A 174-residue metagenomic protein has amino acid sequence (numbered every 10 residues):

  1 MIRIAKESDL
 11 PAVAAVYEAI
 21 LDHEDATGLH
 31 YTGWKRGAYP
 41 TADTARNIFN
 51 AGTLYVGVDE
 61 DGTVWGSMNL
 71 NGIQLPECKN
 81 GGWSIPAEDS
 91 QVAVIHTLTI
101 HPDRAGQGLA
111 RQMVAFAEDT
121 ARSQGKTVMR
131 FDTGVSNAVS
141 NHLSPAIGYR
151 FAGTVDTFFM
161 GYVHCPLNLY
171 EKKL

Functional and structural regions predicted by a protein language model:
M1-A15: A short beta-loop-alpha structural element at the N-terminal edge of CoA-dependent acyl/N-acetyltransferase catalytic
A14, L21-D43: Conserved GNAT-fold acetyl-CoA-binding loop/helix
A51-M68: Conserved beta-hairpin
N69-T97, A105, F158-G161: Conserved acyl-donor/pantetheine-binding loop and adjacent beta-alpha core of acyl/acetyltransferases and related
I73, D132, P145-C165: Conserved catalytic-core motifs of GNAT/GCN5-like acyltransferases
I100, G106-D119, H142, A146: Conserved acetyl-CoA-binding loop-helix of GNAT-fold acetyltransferases
R111, S123, S136-G153: Conserved active-site alpha-helix within GNAT-family acetyltransferase domains
V114, A121-T133: Conserved GNAT acetyl-CoA-binding A-motif
